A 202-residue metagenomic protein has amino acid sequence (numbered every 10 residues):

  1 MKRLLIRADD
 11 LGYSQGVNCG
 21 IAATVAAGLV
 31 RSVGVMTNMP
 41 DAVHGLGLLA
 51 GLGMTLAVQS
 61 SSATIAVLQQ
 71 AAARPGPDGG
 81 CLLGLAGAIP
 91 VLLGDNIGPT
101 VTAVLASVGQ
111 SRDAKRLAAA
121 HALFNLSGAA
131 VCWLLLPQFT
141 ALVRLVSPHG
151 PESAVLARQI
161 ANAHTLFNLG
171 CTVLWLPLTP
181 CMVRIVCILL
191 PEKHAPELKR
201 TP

Functional and structural regions predicted by a protein language model:
M1-L49: Catalytic alpha-helical scaffold of carbohydrate-active enzymes acting on polysaccharides/glycoconjugates
G51-L52, H121: Residue-level signature of transmembrane alpha-helical cores of multipass secondary-active transporters and flippases
T55-G98, S107-D113, A119, L142-L145 (+1 more regions): Membrane-interfacial helix-loop connectors
A57, V108-G109, L134-L135, P177-L178: Helix-loop junctions at the membrane-solvent interface of multi-pass transporters, primarily the C-terminal
V58-S62, P90-T102, L123-F139, A163-C171: Membrane-embedded alpha-helical segments of transport systems, primarily multispan ion/solute transporters
A88, A114-S127, H149-P177, I188-L189: Structural signal for the N-terminal portions of transmembrane helices and their immediately preceding loop/interface
C132-H149, T179-R184: Juxtamembrane/transmembrane-helix interface segments of polytopic membrane transporters
L169, L176-P202: Non-transmembrane accessory domains of multi-pass membrane transporters/channels
